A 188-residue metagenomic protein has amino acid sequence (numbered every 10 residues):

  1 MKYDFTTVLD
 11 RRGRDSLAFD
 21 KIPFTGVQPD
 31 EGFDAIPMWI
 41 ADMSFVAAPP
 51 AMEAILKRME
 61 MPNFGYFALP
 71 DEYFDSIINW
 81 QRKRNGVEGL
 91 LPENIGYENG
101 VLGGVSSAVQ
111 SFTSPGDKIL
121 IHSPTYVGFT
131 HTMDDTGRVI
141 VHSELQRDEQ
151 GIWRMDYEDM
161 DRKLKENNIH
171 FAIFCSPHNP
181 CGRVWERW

Functional and structural regions predicted by a protein language model:
K2-T6, D10-G100, S107: N-terminal small-domain helix-loop-helix segment of the aminotransferase-like
F64-W188: Conserved core of the PLP fold type I
